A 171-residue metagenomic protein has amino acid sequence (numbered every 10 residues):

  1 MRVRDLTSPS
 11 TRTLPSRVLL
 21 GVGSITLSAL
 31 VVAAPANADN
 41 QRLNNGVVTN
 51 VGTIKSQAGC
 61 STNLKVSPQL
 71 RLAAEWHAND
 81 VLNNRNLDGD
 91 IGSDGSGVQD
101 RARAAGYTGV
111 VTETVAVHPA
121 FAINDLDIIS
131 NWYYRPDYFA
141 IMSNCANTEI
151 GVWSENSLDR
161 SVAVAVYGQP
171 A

Functional and structural regions predicted by a protein language model:
M1-A38: Secretory targeting and sorting signals
V3, L82-N83, M142: Short amphipathic alpha-helical segments with coiled-coil-like heptad repeat character
P9, A58-A73, M142, A165-A171: Short, charge-rich amphipathic segments
L14-R17, G21-V22, S67, R71 (+2 more regions): Generic alpha-helix initiation/capping and coil-helix boundary signal
N37, R42-N45, A140, A171: Polybasic, low-complexity, intrinsically disordered segments
D39-R101: Short, well-ordered surface patches within globular domains
G97-A171: A well-ordered secondary-structure block
